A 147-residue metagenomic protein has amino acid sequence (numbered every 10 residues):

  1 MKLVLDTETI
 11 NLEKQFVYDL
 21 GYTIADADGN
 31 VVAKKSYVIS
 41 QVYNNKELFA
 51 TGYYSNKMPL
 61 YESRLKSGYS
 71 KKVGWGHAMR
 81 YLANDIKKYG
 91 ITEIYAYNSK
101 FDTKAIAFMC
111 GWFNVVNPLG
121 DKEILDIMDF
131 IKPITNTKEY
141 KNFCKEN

Functional and structural regions predicted by a protein language model:
K2-T103, A107: Conserved non-catalytic scaffold segment of RNase H-like nuclease domains
I86, C110, K138, C144-N147: Hydrophobic alpha-helix position signal
K88, F108, W112, F130-P133: Amphipathic alpha-helical interaction surfaces
K100-L125: Substrate-recognition/cap helix-loop segment adjacent to the acidic, metal-dependent catalytic center of Asp-based
I124-K145: Short alpha-helix plus adjacent loop in nuclease-associated cores
